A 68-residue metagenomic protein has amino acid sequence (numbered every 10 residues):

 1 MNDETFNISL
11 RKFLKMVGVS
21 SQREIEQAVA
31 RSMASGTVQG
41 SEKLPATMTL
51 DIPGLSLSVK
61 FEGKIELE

Functional and structural regions predicted by a protein language model:
N2-R11, Q27-A30, T37-E68: N-terminal intrinsically disordered, cationic/polar leader segments that include organellar targeting peptides
K12-S20: Long, contiguous binding/interaction regions
S21-Q27: Compact soluble domain cores
